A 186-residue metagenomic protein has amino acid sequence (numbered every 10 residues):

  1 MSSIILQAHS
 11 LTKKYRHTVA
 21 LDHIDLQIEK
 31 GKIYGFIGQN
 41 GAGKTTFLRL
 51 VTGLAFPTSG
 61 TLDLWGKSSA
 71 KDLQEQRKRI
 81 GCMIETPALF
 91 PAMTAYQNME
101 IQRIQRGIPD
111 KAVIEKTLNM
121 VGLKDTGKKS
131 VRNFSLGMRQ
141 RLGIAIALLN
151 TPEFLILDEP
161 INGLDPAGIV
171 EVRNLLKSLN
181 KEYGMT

Functional and structural regions predicted by a protein language model:
Q39-G43: Walker A (P-loop) phosphate-binding loop of ABC-type ATPase nucleotide-binding domains
T52: Helix-to-loop junction immediately C-terminal to a conserved catalytic motif
G60-K71, E75-Q76: Conserved ABC transporter NBD signature motif
E100, I104, K111-T126: Conserved ABC ATPase "signature" region
I144: Hydrophobic anchor residue at the start of the ABC signature
L155-E159: Catalytic Walker B motif of ABC-type/P-loop ATPase nucleotide-binding domains
